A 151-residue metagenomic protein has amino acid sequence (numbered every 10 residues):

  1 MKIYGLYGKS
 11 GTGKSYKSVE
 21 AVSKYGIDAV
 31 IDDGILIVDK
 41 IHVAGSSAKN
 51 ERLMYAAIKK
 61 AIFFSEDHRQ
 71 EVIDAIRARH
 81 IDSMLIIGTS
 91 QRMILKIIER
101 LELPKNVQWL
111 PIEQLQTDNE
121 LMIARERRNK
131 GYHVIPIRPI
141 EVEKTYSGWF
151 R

Functional and structural regions predicted by a protein language model:
K2-V22: Glycine-rich phosphate-binding P-loop
K9, G34, G88-S90: Fold-independent oxyanion-binding glycine-rich loops and adjacent beta-strand/coil segments at enzyme active sites
V19-E20, I27, L36, I87 (+2 more regions): Polyanion-binding and phosphate-handling cores
D28-L85: Conserved nucleotide-sensing/catalytic segment adjacent to the nucleotide-binding pocket in NTP-handling enzymes
D39-K40, I94-I97, D118-L121: Switch/connector loops and helix/strand junctions flanking conserved nucleotide-binding motifs in nucleotide-processing
I76-Q108: Helical/strand "switch-coupling" subdomains that flank nucleotide/phosphate-binding cores, especially in P-loop NTPases
V107-R151: C-terminal accessory "lid"/substrate-recognition subdomains
